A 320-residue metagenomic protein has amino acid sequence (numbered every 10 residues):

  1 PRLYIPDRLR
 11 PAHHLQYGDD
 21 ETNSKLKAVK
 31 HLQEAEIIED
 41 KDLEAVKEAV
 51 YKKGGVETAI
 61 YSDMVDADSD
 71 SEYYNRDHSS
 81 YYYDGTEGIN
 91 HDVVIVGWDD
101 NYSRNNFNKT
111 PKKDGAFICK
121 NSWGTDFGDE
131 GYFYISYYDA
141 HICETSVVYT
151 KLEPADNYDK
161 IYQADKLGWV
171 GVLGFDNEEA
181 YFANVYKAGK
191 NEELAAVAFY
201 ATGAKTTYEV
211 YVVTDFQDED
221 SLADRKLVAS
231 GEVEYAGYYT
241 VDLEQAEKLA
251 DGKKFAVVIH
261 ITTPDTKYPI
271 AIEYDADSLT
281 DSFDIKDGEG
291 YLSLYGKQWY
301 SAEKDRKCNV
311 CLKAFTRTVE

Functional and structural regions predicted by a protein language model:
P1-A116, T125-G203, G231-Y235, A250-D251: Predominantly the structural core of cysteine protease catalytic domains
I60-S62, D99, W123, A201 (+3 more regions): Short beta-strand segments enriched in hydrophobic/aromatic residues within well-folded beta-rich domains
V96, Y211-V213, K313: Conserved hydrophobic/aromatic positions in well-ordered beta-strands
T150-P154, D215, L312-E320: Short beta-strand-to-coil "C-cap" segments at the C-terminal boundary of structured domains/repeats, marking
K205-I285: Aromatic- and Gly/Pro-enriched, solvent-exposed loop/edge beta-strand patches characteristic of beta-rich domains
H260-E320: Short, surface-exposed beta-strand/loop patches at domain edges that form aromatic-rich interfacial subsites
